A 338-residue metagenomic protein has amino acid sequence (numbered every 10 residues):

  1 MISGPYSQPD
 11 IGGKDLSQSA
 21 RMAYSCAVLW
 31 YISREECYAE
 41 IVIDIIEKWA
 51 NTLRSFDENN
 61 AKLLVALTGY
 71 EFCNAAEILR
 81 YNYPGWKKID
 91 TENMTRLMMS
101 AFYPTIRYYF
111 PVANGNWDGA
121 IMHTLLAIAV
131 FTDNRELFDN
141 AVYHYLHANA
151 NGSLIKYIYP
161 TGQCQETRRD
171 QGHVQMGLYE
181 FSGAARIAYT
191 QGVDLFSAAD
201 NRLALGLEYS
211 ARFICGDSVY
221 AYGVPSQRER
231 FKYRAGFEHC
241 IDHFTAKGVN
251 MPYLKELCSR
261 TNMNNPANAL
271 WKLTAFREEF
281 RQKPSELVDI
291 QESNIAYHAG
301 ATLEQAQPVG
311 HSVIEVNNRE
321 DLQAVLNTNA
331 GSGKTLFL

Functional and structural regions predicted by a protein language model:
M1-P111, Q165, I187-T190, L195-Q307: Extracellular glycan-targeting catalytic surfaces
Q18, M22, T68, W117 (+3 more regions): Catalytic-loop motifs flanking and including active-site residues across diverse enzymes
A27-W30, L125-L126, S182: Conserved small-residue packing positions in alpha-helical repeats and bundles
E36, N134-E136, G331-K334: Loop/turn elements at helix/coil->beta-strand transitions in domains of secreted/extracellular proteins
C73-Q165: Active-site lining segments of carbohydrate-active enzymes
A129-A221: Long, repeat-rich segments with strong aromatic
A301-F337: Acidic Gly/Asp/Thr-rich repetitive segments characteristic of extracellular carbohydrate-active and adhesion proteins
